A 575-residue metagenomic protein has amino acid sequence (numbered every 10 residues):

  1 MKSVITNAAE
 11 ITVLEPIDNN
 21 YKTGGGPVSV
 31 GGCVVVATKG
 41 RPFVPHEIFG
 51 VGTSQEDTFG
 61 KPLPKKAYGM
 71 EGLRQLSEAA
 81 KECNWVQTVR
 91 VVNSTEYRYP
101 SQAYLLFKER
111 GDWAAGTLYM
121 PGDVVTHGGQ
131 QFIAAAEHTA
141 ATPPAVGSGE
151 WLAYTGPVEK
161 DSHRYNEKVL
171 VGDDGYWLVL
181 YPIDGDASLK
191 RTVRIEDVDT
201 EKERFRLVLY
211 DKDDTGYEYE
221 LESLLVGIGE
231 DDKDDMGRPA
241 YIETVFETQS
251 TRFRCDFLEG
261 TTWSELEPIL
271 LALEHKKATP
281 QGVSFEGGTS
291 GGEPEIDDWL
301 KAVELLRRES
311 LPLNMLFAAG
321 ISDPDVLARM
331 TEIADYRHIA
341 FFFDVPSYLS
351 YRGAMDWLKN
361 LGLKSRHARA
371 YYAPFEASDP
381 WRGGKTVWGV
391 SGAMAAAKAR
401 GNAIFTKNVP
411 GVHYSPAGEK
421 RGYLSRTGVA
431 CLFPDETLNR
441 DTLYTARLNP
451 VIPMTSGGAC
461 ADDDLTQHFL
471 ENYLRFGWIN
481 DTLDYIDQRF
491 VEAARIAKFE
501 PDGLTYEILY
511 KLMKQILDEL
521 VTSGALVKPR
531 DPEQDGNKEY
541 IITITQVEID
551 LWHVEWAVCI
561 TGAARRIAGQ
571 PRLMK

Functional and structural regions predicted by a protein language model:
M1-E109, P157-L509, I516-G536, I541 (+1 more regions): A glycine- and small-residue-enriched flexible loop/hinge signal that marks low-structured segments
P45, V124, Q131, R566-A568: Well-ordered beta-strand positions in beta-sheet-rich domains
F107-P157: Tryptophan-rich substrate-binding surfaces of secreted polymer-degrading and adhesive proteins
T126, V208-K212, C559: A generic structural motif
Q131-F132, F205-L207, W552: Hydrophobic residues embedded in beta-strands of well-ordered beta-sheets
P143, G216-E218, D325, A563-I567: Intrinsically disordered, low-complexity acidic/polar segments
Y510-K514, L573-K575: Active/binding-pocket-proximal capping segment
E539-K575: C-terminal edge-of-domain segments
